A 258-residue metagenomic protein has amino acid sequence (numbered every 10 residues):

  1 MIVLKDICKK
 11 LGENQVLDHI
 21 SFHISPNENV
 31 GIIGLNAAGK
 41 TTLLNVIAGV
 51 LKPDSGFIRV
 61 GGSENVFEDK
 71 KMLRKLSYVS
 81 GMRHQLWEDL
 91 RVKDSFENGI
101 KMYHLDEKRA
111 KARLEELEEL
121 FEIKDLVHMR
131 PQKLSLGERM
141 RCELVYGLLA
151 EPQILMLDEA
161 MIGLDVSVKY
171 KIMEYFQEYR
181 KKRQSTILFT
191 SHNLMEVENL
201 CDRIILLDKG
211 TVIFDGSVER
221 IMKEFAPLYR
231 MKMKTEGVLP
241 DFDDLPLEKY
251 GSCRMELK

Functional and structural regions predicted by a protein language model:
A48: Helix-to-loop junction immediately C-terminal to a conserved catalytic motif
G56-F67, M72-L73: Conserved ABC transporter NBD signature motif
E88-M102: Q-loop/switch helix immediately C-terminal to the Walker
E97, K101, K108-L126: Conserved ABC ATPase "signature" region
R130-L134: Conserved ABC ATPase signature
M173-L188, H192-L257: ABC transporter nucleotide-binding domain
